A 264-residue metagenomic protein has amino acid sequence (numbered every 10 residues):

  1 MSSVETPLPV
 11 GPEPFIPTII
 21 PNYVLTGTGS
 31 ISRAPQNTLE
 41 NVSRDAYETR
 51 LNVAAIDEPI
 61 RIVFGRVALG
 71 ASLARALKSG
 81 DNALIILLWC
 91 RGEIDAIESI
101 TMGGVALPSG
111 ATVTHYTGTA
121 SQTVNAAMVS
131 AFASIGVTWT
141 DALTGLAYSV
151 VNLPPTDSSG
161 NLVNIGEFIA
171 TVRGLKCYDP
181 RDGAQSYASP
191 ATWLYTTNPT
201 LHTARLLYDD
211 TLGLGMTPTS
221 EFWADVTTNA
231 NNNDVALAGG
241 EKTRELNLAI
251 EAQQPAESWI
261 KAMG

Functional and structural regions predicted by a protein language model:
S2-G264: Polar, S/T/G-rich
